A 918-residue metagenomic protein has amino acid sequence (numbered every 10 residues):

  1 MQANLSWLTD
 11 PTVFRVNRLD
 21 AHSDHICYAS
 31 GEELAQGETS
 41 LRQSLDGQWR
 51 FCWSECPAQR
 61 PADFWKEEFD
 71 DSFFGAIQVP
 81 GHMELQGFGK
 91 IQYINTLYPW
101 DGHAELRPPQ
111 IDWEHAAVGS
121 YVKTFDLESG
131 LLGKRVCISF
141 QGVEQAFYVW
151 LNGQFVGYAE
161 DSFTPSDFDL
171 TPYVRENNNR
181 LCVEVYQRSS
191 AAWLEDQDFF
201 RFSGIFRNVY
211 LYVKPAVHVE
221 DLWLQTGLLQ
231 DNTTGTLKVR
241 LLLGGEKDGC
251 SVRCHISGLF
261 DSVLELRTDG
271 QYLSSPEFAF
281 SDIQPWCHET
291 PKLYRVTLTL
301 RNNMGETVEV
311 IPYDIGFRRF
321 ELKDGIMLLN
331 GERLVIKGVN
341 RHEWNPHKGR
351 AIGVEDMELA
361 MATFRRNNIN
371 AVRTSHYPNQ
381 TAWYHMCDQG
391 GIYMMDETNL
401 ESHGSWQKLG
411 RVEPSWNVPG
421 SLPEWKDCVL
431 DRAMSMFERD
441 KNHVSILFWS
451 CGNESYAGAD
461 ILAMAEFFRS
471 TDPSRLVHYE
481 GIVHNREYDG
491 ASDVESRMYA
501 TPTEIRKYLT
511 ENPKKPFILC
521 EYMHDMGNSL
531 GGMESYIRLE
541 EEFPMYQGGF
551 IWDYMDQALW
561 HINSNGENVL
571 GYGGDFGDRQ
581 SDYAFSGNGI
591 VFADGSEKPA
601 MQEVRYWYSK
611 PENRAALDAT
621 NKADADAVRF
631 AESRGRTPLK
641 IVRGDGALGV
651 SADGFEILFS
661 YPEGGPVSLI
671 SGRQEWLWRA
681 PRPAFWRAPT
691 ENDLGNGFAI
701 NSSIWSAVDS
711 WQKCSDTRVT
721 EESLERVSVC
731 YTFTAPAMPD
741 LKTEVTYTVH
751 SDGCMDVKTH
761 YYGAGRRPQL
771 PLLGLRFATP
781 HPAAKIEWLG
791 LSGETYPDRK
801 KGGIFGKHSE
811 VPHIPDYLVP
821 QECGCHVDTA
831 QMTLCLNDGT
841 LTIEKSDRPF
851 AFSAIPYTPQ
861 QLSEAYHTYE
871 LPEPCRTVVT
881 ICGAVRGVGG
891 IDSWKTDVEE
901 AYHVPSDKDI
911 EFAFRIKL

Functional and structural regions predicted by a protein language model:
M1-G37, F88, A104, W193 (+1 more regions): Extended substrate-binding grooves/exosites of carbohydrate-active enzymes
M1-L19, A35-Q36, R50-S54, F74 (+7 more regions): Accessory beta-strand-rich segments of carbohydrate-active enzymes
H82-K90, N95-I111, S162, L170-G235 (+6 more regions): An acidic-aromatic loop/edge-strand motif
L85, I94, Q187, C287 (+1 more regions): Beta-strand/loop-rich accessory regions of lumenal/periplasmic or secreted enzymes, predominantly carbohydrate-active
D126, K238-G244, H760: Short edge beta-strand/loop segments characteristic of extracellular beta-sandwich folds
K134-V136, G235-V239, M755: Structural beta-strand segments of beta-rich domains
W150-V156, S257, N330, D653 (+1 more regions): Short strand-turn-strand beta-turns centered on an Asx-Gly dipeptide
P172-N178, R240-K323: Extended acidic/polar, glycine-enriched regions that form or flank non-catalytic beta-rich accessory modules
